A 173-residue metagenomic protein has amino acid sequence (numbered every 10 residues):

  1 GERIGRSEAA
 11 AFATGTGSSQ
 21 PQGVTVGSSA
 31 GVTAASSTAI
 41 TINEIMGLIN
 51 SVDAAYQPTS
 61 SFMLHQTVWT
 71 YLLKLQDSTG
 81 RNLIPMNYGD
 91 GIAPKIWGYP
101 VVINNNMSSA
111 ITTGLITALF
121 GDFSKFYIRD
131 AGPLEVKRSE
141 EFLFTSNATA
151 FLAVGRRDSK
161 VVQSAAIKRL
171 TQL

Functional and structural regions predicted by a protein language model:
G1-A54, K168-L173: Alpha-helical scaffold segments that mediate packing/assembly in large oligomeric complexes
G1-R3, D77-L173: Sequence/fold signature of self-assembling virion shell proteins
G17-S19, V68-T70, S108: Short, catalytically relevant binding-site loops at active-site mouths
A34-A39, F62, K74, G91 (+1 more regions): Hydrophobic alpha-helical scaffolding
A39-M46, Q66, T145, V161-S164: Conserved structured core elements
V52, S60-M63, W69: Extended C-terminal subregions enriched in glycine
W69-S78: Short active-site loop/helix that positions an aromatic residue
